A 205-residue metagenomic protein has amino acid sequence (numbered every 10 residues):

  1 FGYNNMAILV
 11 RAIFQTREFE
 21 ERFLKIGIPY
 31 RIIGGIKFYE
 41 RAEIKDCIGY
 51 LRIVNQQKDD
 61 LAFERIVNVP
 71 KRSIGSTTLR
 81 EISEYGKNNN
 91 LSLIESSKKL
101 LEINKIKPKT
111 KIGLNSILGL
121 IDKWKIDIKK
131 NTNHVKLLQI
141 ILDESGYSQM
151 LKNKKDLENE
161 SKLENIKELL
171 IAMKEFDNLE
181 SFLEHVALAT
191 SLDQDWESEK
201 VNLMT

Functional and structural regions predicted by a protein language model:
G2, T16-I28, R41, I48-T205: Conserved helicase C-terminal RecA-like lobe
N4-N5, G35: Short beta-alpha junctions and helix-cap segments that line functional grooves
G27-K37: Conserved RecA-like helicase motor-core motifs
